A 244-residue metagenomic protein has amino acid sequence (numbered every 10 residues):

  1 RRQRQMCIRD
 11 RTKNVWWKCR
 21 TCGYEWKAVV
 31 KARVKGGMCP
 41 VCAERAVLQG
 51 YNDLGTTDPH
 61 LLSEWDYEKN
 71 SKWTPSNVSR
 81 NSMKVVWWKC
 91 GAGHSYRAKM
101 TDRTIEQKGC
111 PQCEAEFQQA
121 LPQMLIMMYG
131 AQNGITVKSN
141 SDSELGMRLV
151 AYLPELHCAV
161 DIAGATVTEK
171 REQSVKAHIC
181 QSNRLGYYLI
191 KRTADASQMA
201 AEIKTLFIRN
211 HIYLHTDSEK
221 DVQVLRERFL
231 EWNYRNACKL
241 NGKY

Functional and structural regions predicted by a protein language model:
R1-Q5, R9-N133, S139-L149, P154-C158 (+1 more regions): Functional cation/ligand-contacting sites centered on basic and imidazole/sulfhydryl donors
G134-N140, R148-A194, Q198-M199: Structured N-terminal alpha/beta-domain signature that marks small ligand/cofactor-binding or signaling modules
R171-Y244: Basic, glycine-rich
